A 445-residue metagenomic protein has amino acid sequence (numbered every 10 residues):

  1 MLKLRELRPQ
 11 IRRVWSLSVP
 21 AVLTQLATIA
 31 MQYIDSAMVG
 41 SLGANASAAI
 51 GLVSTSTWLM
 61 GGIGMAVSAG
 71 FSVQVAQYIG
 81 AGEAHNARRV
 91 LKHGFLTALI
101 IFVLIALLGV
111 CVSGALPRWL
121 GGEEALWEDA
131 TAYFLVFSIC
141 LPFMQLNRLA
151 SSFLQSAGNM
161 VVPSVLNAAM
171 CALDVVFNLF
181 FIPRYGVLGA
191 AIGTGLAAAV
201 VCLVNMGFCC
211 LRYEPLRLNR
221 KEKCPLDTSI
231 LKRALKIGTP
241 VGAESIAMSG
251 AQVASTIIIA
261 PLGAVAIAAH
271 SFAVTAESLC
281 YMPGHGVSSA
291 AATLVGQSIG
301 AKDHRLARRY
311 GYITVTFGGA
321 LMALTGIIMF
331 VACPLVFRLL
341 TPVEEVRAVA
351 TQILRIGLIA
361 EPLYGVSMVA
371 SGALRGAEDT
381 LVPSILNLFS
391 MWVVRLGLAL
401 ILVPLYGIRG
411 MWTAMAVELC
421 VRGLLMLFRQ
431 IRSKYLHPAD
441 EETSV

Functional and structural regions predicted by a protein language model:
M1-A21, V75-C140, L173-V176, I182-T239 (+2 more regions): Short alpha-helical transmembrane segments in multi-pass integral membrane proteins
E6-A37, S41-L42, W58-G70, Q74 (+5 more regions): N-terminal transmembrane alpha-helices
S16-D35, V136, N147, A197-V201 (+2 more regions): Transmembrane helical elements of multi-pass membrane transporters/channels
A30-A48, P117-E124, F180-Y185, I246-L279 (+3 more regions): Helix-terminus/linker motif at the lipid-water interface of multi-pass membrane proteins
Y33-A37, L107, A115, L149-F153 (+8 more regions): Alpha-helical transmembrane segments of multipass membrane proteins
V39-W58, E124-D129, I192, S229-I237 (+4 more regions): Interfacial/gating helices of multi-pass transporter permease domains
S47-L107, M144-P163, T256, A269-C333 (+1 more regions): Small-residue-rich hydrophobic transmembrane alpha-helices
S68, V136-Q155, P163-D174, A190-M206 (+5 more regions): Short runs within selected transmembrane alpha-helices of multi-pass transporters and secretion channels
